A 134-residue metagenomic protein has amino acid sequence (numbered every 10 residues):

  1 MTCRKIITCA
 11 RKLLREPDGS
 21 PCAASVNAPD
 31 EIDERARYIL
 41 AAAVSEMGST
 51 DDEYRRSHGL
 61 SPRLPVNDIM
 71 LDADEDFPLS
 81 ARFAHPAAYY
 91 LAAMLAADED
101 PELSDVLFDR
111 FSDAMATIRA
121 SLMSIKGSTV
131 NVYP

Functional and structural regions predicted by a protein language model:
M1-D76, A114-P134: Conserved short "hinge" loops at termini or chain/domain junctions
A73, F77, A81, A97: Short gly/ser-rich anion-binding loops that grip negatively charged ligand groups
A81-Y90, M94: Elongated alpha-helical scaffolds
M94-D105: Short helix-capping/linker segments at secondary-structure and domain boundaries
V106-R110: Short, surface-exposed beta-strand/strand-loop-strand elements in extracellular ectodomains
